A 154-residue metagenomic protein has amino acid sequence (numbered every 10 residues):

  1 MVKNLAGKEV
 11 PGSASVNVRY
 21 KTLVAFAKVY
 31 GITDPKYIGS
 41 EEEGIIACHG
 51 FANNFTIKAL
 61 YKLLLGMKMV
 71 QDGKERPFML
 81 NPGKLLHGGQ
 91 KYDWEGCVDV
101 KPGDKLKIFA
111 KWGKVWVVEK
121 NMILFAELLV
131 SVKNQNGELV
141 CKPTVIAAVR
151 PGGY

Functional and structural regions predicted by a protein language model:
M1-G89, Y154: Hot-dog-fold acyl-thioester-processing enzymes
M1-N4, G89, W94-Y154: HotDog/MaoC-like acyl-thioester-processing domains
